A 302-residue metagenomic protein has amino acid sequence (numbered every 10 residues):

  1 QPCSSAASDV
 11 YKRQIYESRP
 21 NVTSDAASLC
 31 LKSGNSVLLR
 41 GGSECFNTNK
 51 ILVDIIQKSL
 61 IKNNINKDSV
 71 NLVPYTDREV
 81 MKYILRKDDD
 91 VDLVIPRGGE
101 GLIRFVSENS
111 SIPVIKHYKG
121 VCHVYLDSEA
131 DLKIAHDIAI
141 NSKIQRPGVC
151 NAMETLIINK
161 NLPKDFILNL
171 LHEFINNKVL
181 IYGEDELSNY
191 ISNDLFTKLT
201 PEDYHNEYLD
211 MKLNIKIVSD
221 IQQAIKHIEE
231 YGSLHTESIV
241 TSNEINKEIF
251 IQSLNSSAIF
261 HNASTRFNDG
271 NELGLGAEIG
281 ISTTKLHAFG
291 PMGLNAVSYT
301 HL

Functional and structural regions predicted by a protein language model:
Q1-A7, Y11, H301: Single conserved hydrophobic/aromatic residue that forms the stacking wall/gate of nucleotide- or nucleobase-binding
S8, R13-K133: Rossmann-like NAD(P) dinucleotide-binding subdomain of oxidoreductase/dehydrogenase enzymes
S18-N21, D25-S36, K62, L102-D210: ALDH superfamily catalytic-core signature
G41-E44, G99-E100, K119, N161 (+3 more regions): Short, ordered loop/turn segments at secondary-structure junctions
E79-Y83, D220, N246: Short acidic active-site motifs
Y125-S128, I157-K160, V218, V240-S242 (+1 more regions): Short beta-strand-to-turn element immediately C-terminal to the catalytic PLP-Schiff-base lysine in fold type I
L156-I158, D210-S219, L234-I239: Short, well-ordered beta-strand elements within core beta-sheets of diverse protein domains
I221, K226-L302: C-terminal core of ALDH-fold dehydrogenases
